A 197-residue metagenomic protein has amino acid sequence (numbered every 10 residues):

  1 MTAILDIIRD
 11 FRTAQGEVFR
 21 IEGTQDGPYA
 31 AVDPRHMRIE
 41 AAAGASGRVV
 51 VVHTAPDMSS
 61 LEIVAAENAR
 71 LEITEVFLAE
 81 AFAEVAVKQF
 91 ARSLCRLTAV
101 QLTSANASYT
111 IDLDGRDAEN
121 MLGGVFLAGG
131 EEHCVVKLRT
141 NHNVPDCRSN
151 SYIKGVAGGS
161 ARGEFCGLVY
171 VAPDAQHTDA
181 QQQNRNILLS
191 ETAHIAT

Functional and structural regions predicted by a protein language model:
T2-A3: Long, positively charged low-complexity segments
I8-T197: Conserved beta-strand/loop scaffold segments within soluble protein domains that form the structured core and edges
